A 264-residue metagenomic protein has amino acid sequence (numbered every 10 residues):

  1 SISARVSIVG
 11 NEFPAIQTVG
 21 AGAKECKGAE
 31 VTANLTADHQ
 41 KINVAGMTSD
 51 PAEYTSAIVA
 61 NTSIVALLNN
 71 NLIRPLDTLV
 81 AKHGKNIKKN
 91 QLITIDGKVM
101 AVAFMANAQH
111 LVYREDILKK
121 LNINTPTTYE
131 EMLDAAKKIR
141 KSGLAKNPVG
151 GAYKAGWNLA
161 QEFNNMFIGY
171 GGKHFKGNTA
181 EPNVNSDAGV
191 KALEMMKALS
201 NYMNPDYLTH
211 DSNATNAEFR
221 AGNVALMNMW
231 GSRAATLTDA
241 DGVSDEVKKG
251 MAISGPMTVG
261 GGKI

Functional and structural regions predicted by a protein language model:
S1-A66, T78, K82, T125 (+3 more regions): Conserved N-terminal structural module of periplasmic/extracytoplasmic solute-binding proteins
N34-V44, Y129-D134, D206-A221: Short helix-initiation/N-cap motifs at beta->coil->alpha
A45-T48, A52-T55, H83-I117, N147 (+2 more regions): A structural signal for short loop-to-beta-strand junctions that line the ligand-binding cleft of periplasmic/secreted
N61-A108, N124, L133, E162 (+1 more regions): Hinge/lid segment of periplasmic solute-binding proteins
I64, E194-I264: Extracytoplasmic/periplasmic substrate-binding proteins
R74-I87, G150-G156, Y170-K191, D239-M251 (+1 more regions): Short, solvent-exposed loop/beta-turn-alpha elements that line the ligand-binding surface or hinge of extracytoplasmic
M100-V102, Q109, L133-E181, V224: Extracytoplasmic/periplasmic solute-binding protein
A135-K138, N178-L208: Glycine-centered hinge/linker elements that transmit conformational signals in sensory and ligand-binding systems
